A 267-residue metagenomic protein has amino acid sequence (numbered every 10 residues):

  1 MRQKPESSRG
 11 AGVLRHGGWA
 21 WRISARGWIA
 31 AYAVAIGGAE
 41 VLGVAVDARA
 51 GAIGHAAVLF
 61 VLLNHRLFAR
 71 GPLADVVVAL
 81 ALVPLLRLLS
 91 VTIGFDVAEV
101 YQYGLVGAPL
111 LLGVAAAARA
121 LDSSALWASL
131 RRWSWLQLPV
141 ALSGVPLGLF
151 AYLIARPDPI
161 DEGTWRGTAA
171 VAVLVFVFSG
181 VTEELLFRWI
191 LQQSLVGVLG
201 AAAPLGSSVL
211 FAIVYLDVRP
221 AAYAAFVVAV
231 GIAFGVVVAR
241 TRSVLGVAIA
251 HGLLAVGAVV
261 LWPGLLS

Functional and structural regions predicted by a protein language model:
R2-G54, V171-A172, S194: Alpha-helical transmembrane segments and their cytosolic membrane-interface
R22-E40, D75-L85, P139-P146, P204-S207: Alpha-helical transmembrane segments
A39-A118: Alpha-helical transmembrane segments in multi-pass membrane proteins
F60-R70, R119-L126, E183-Q192, G235-V238: C-terminal ends of transmembrane helices
P72-L82, Y101-G107, L130-V140, S194-G197 (+1 more regions): Cytoplasmic-side transmembrane-helix entry/capping segments in multi-pass membrane proteins
T92-S179: Juxtamembrane helix-loop-helix connectors linking adjacent transmembrane helices in multi-pass membrane enzymes
L126-W135, T182-G206, A239-S243: Membrane-interface helix/loop boundary segments of multi-pass membrane proteins
V181, P204-S267: Functionally important transmembrane alpha-helices
